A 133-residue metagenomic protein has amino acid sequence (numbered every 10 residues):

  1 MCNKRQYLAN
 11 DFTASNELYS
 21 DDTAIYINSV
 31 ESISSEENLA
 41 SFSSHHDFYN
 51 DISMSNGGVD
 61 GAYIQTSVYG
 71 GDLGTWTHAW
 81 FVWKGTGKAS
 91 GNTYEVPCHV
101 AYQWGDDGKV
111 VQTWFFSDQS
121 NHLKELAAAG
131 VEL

Functional and structural regions predicted by a protein language model:
M1-D11, L18: Short, aromatic-enriched amphipathic alpha-helices that serve as compact interaction elements
F12-T77: A solvent-exposed, acidic/Ser-Thr-rich amphipathic alpha-helical stretch
Y19, S29, F81-W83, V100 (+1 more regions): A mature extracytoplasmic/lumenal domain signature
A24, E31-S32, K84-T86, S117-N121: Solvent-exposed loop/turn segments at secondary-structure junctions within structured extracellular/periplasmic domains
I33-S34, E95, Q112: A sequence-level detector of short linear motifs
D51-S53, D60-Y63, S90, Q112-S120: Low-complexity, flexible helical/coil segments
G74-K109: Exposed beta-sheet edge and beta->alpha loop/turn motif
V111-L133: Low-complexity, intrinsically disordered terminal/linker segments enriched in charged and Gly/Pro repeats
